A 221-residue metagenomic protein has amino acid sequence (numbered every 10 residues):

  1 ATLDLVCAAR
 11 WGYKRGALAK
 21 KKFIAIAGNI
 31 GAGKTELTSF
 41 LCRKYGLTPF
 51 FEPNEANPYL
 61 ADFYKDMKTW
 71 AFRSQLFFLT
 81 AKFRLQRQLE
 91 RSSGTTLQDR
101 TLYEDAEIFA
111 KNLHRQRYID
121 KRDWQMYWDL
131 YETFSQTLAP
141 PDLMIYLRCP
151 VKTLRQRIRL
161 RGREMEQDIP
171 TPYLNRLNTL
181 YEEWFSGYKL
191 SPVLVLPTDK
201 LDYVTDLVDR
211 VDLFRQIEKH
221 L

Functional and structural regions predicted by a protein language model:
I26: Hydrophobic anchor at the beta1->P-loop junction of P-loop NTPases
N29: P-loop (Walker A) phosphate-binding loop of NTP-binding proteins
K34: Conserved lysine of the Walker
R43-A81: Conserved substrate/cofactor phosphate-moiety recognition/catalytic segment in nucleotide-dependent phosphotransferases
W70-A139: Glycine-rich phosphate-binding loop used to anchor ATP phosphates in small-molecule kinases, encompassing both
I108-E182: A glycine- and Lys/Arg-enriched "phosphate-lid" helix/loop adjacent to the NTP-binding pocket of small-molecule kinases
R155-L221: NTP-dependent small-molecule kinase module
